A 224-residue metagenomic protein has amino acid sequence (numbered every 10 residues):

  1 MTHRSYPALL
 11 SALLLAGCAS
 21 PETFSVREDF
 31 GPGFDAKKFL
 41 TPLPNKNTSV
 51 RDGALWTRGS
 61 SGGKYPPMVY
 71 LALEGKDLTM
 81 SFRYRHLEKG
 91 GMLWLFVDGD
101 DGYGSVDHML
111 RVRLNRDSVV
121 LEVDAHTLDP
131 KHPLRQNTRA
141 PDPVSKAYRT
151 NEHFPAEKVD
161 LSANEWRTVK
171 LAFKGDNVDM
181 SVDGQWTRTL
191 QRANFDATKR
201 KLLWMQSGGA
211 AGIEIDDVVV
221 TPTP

Functional and structural regions predicted by a protein language model:
A16-G17: C-terminal motif of bacterial Sec signal peptides marking the signal peptidase cleavage site
S20-P42: Extracellular carbohydrate-recognition regions
F30, D216-V220: Extracellular beta-strand elements of beta-rich domains used for carbohydrate recognition/degradation or cell-matrix
F30, F82, S162-Q191: Carbohydrate-binding surfaces in secreted/extracellular proteins
K46-Y65: Short carbohydrate-recognition loop motifs
S60-N137: Secretory/extracellular carbohydrate-interaction modules and structurally similar beta-sandwich "look-alikes"
H132-T168: Short, aromatic/His-centered strand-loop micro-motif at the edge of beta-sheets
L190-E214: Flexible glycan-contacting loops in extracellular carbohydrate-active proteins
